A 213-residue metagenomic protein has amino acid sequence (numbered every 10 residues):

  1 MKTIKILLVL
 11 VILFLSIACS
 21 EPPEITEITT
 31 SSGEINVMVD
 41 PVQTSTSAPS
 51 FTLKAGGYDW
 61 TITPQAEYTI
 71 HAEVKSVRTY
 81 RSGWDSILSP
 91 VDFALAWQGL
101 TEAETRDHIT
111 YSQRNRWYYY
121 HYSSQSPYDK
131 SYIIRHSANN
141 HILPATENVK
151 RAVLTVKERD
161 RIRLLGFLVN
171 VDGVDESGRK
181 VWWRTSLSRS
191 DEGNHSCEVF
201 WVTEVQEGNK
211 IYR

Functional and structural regions predicted by a protein language model:
K5-A18: Hydrophobic membrane-insertion alpha-helices, especially the h-region of bacterial N-terminal signal peptides
S16-R213: OB-fold and OB-like single-stranded nucleic-acid-recognition modules and their adjacent interaction interfaces
